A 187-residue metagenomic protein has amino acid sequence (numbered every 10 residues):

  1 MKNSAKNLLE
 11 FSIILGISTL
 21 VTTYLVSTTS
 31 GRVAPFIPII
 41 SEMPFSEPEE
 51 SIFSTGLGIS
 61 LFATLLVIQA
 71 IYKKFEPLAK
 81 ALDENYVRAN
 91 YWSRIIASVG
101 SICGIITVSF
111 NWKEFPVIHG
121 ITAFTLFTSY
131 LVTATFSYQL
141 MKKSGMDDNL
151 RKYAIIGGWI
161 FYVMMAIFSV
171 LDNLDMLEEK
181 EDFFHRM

Functional and structural regions predicted by a protein language model:
M1-F75, A89-C103, S109-W112, T125-K142 (+1 more regions): Early transmembrane alpha-helices of polytopic membrane proteins
E76-A89, F115, K143-R151: Membrane-interface helix-boundary motifs at transmembrane edges
I118: Single, functionally critical "micro-switch" positions that shape active/binding sites and transmembrane helices
I121-A123: Alpha-helical bundle protein-protein interaction modules that mediate dimerization/oligomerization and scaffolding
